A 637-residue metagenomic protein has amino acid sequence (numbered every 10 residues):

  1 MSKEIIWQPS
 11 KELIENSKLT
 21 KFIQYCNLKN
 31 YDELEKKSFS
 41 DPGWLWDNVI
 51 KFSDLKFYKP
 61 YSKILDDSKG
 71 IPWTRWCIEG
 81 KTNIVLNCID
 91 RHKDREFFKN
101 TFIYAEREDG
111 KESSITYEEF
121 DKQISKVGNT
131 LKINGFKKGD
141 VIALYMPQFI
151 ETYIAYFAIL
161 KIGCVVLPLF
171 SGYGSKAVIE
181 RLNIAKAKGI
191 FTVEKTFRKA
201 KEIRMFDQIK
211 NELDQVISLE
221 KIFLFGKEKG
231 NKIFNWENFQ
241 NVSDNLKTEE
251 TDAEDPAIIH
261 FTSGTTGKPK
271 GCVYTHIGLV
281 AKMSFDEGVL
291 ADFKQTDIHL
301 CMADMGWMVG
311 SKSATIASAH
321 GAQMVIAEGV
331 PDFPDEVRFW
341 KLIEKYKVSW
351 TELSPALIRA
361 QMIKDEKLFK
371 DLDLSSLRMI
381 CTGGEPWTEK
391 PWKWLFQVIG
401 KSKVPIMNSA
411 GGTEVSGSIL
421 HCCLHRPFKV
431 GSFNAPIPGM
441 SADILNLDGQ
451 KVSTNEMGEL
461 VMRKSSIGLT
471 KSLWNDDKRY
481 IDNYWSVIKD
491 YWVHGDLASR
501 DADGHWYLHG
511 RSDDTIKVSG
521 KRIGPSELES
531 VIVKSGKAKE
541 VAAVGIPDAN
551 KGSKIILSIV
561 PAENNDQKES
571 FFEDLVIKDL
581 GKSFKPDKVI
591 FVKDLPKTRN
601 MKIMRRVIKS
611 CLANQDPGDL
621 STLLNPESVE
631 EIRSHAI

Functional and structural regions predicted by a protein language model:
E33-K36, V85-L86, K99, I103-F157 (+3 more regions): Conserved AMP-binding/adenylate-forming core of the ANL superfamily
K99-T101, L224, Q240-F261, K268 (+2 more regions): Conserved pre-ATP/AMP-binding loop-to-beta segment of ANL
S113-E118, A257-M283: Conserved AMP-binding A3 loop
K161-E237, E563: Structural core segment of the AMP-binding/adenylate-forming
F170-K195, E344, T351, S466 (+7 more regions): AMP-binding/adenylate-forming catalytic core of the ANL superfamily
V280-I298, M308-S349, K364-E366, S441: Conserved AMP-binding/adenylation subdomain of ANL enzymes
A319-A322, S349-L353, M362-F428, S441: Gly/Ser/Thr-rich phosphate-binding loop
A435-G439, Q450-Y484, I523, K537 (+2 more regions): Conserved ATP/PPi-binding loop(s) of AMP-dependent carboxylate-activating enzymes
